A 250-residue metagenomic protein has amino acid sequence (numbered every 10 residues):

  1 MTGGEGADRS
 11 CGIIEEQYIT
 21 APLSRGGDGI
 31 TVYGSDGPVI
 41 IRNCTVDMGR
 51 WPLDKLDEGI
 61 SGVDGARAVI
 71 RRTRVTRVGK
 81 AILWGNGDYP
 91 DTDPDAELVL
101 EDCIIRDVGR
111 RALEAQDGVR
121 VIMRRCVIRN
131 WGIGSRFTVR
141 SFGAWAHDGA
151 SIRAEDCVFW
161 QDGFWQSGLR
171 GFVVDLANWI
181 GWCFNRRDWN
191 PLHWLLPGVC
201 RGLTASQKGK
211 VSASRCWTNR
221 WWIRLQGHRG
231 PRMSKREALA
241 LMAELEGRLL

Functional and structural regions predicted by a protein language model:
M1-G6, L23-Y33, P52-V63, R77-T92 (+4 more regions): Extracellular beta-strand/beta-solenoid scaffold signature
E5, E15-Q17, E58, E97 (+6 more regions): Glutamate identity and glutamate-enriched acidic tracts
A7-C11, V127, F184, W189-N190: Positively charged, hydrophobic/aromatic-enriched amphipathic segments
R9-P22, D36-R50, R67-G79, D93-R111 (+4 more regions): Right-handed parallel beta-helix
G12, G26, G37, V63 (+7 more regions): Serine/proline-rich low-complexity intrinsically disordered segments, especially terminal tails, linkers
L23, R42, M48, L53-L56 (+14 more regions): Generic detector of leucine side chains in alpha-helical contexts
H147-V158, D162-L250: Acidic, glycine- and Ser/Thr-rich low-complexity intrinsically disordered tracts in extracellular/secreted proteins
